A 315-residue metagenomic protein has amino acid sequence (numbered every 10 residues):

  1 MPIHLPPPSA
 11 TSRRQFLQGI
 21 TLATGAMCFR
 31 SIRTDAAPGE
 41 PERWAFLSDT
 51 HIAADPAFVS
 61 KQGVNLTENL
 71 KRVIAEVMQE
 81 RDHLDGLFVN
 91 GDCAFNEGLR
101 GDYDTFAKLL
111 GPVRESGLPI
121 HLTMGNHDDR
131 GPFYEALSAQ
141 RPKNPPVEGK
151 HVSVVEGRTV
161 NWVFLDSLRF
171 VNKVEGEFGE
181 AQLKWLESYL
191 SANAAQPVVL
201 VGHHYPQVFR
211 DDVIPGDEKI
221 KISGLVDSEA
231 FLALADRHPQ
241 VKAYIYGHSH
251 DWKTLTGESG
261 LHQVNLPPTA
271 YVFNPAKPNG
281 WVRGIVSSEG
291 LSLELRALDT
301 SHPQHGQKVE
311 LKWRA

Functional and structural regions predicted by a protein language model:
M1-T11: N-terminal secretory signal peptides
T11-F29: N-terminal export leaders
F29-G101: N-terminal active-site segment of His-dependent metallophosphoesterases
P38, S287-A315: A short C-terminal boundary segment appended to hydrolase-like catalytic domains
D49, G91-D92, G125, H203 (+1 more regions): Active-site glycine-centered loops adjacent to acidic/histidine catalytic or metal-binding residues that shape
L99-N193, P197, S223-V241, L255-Y271 (+1 more regions): Extended active-site neighborhood of metal-dependent phosphoesterases/phosphodiesterases
N193-D211: Short acidic, glycine-rich surface-loop motifs adjacent to enzyme active sites
V201-P206, Y244-W252: Histidine-centered catalytic micro-motifs
